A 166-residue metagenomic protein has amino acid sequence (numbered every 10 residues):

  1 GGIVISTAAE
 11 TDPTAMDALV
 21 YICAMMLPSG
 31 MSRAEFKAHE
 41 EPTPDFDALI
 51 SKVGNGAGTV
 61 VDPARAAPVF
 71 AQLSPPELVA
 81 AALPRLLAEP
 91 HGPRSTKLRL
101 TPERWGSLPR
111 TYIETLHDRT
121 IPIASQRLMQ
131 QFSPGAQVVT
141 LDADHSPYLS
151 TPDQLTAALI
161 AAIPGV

Functional and structural regions predicted by a protein language model:
G1-T7: Glycine-rich nucleophile elbow surrounding the catalytic serine of serine-hydrolase chemistry
A8, L159-A162: Hydrophobic residues on the short alpha-helix immediately C-terminal to a glycine-rich phosphate/catalytic loop
E10-P63, G92-R99, I121-P122: Flexible "cap/lid" loop of the alpha/beta hydrolase fold
P63-L73: Helix-loop "lid/cap" segments that line or gate small-molecule binding pockets
P84-R104: Active-site nucleophile elbow and catalytic-triad environment of alpha/beta-hydrolase enzymes
W105-G106, Y112-E114: Short beta-strand/loop motif that positions the catalytic acidic residue of the alpha/beta-hydrolase fold
T115-D142, L149, A161-A162: Conserved loop-alpha-helix segment in the C-terminal half of the alpha/beta-hydrolase fold that carries the catalytic
P152-I160: Short, amphipathic alpha-helical "lid/cap" segments that border enzyme active or binding sites
